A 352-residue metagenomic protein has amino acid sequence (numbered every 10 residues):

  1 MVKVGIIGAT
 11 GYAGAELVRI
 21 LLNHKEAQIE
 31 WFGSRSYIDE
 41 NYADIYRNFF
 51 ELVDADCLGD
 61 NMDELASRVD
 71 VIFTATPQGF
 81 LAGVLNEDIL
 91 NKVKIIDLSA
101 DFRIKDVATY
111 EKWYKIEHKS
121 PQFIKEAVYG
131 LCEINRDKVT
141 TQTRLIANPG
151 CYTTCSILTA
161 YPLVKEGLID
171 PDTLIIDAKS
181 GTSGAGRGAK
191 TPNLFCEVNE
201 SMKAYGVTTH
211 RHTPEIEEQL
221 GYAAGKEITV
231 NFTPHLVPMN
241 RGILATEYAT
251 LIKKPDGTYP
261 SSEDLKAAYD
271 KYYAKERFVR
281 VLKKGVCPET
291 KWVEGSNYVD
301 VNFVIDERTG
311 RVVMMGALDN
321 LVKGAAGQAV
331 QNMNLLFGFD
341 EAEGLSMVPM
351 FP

Functional and structural regions predicted by a protein language model:
M1-E200, Y205-V207, V304-E307, V348-P352: N-terminal Rossmann-like NAD(P) cofactor-binding subdomain of oxidoreductases, focused on the glycine-rich
Y12, E126, T154-L158, V207-E215 (+5 more regions): Conserved active-site and cofactor/substrate-binding residues in soluble primary-metabolism enzymes
V18, I157-V164, T213-E217, K266 (+3 more regions): Predominant activation on well-ordered alpha-helical scaffold segments within soluble catalytic domains
E26-R68, D172-T173, D177-A178, T182-M314: C-terminal substrate-binding/catalytic lobe of Rossmann-fold NAD(P)-dependent oxidoreductases
A147, V313-G316: Short pre-catalytic strand/loop immediately N-terminal to key active-site residues, enriched for Gly-Thr
P162-E166, T250, L335-F339: Active-site catalytic microenvironments for nucleophilic, acid-base chemistry
L236-P238, L318-G324: Glycine-rich phosphate/pyrophosphate-binding beta-alpha loops
V330-P352: C-terminal lid/capping helical subdomain adjacent to the catalytic/cofactor pocket in oxidative enzymes
